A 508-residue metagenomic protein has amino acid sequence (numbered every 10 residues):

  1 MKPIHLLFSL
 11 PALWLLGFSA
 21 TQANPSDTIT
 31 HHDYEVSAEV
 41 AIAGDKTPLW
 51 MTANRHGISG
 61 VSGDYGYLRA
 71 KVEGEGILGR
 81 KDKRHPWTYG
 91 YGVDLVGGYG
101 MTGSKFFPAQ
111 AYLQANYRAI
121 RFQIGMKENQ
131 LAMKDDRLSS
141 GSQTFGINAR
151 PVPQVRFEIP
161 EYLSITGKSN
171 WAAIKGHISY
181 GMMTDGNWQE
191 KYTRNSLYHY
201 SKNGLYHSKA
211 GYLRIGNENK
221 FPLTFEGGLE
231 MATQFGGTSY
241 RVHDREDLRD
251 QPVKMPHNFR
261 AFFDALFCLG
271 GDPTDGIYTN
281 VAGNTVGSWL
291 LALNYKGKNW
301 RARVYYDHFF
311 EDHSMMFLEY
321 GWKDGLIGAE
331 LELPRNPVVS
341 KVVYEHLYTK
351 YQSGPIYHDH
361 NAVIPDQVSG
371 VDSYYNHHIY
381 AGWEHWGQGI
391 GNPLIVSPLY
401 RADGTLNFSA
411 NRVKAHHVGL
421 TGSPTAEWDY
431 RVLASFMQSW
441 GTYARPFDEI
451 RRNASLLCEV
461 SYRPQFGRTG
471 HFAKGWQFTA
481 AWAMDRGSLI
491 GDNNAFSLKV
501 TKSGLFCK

Functional and structural regions predicted by a protein language model:
M1-T28, V500, F506-K508: Bacterial Sec-dependent N-terminal signal peptides
P3, F221-A232, G237-K508: Exposed, low-structure sequence patches enriched in small/polar residues
N24-Y34, E75-Y89, N116-I120, Y162-G176 (+6 more regions): Short loop/turn motifs that connect adjacent beta-strands in outer-membrane beta-barrel proteins
P25-L68, R80-V93, G176-Y180, F478: Transmembrane beta-strand segments of Gram-negative outer membrane beta-barrel proteins
E35-S37, G63-K71, F106-Q110, V152-R156 (+6 more regions): Transmembrane beta-barrel architecture of outer-membrane proteins
N54-I58, W87-M101, I124, S142 (+5 more regions): Transmembrane beta-strand segments that form the barrel wall of outer-membrane beta-barrel proteins
R84-A115, Q130-N148: Surface-exposed loop and membrane-interface regions of Gram-negative outer-membrane beta-barrel proteins
N129-H243: Internal, well-ordered domain-core segments that constitute the primary functional module of diverse proteins
